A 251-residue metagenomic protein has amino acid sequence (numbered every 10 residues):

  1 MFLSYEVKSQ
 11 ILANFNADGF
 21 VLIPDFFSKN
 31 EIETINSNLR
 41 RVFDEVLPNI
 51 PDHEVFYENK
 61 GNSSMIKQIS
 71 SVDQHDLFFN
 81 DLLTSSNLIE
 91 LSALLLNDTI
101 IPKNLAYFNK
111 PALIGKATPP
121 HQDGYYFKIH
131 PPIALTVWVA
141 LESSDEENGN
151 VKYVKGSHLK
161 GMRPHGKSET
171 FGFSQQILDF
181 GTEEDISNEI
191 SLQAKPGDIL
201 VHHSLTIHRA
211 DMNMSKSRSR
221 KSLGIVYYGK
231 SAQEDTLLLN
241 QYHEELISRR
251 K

Functional and structural regions predicted by a protein language model:
M1-D18, P24-P120, Y126-I129, G166 (+2 more regions): Non-heme Fe(II)-dependent double-stranded beta-helix
F2, L141, H158: Active-site environment of non-heme Fe oxygenases that use a 2-His-1-carboxylate facial triad
S28-K29, F108-K110, Y125, S144 (+3 more regions): Short, solvent-exposed loop/turn segments at secondary-structure junctions
E45, N49-Y57, H165-K167, P196-V201 (+1 more regions): Non-heme Fe(II)/2-oxoglutarate
K116, I129-I133, E184, S215-S219: A generic structural micro-feature
K116-Q122, P131, E147-Y153, M162-G166 (+1 more regions): A short secondary-structure junction signal
H121, K128-E146, Q193-P196, V226-K230: Short, conserved beta-strand element in jelly-roll/cupin
S144-I207, A232-D235, I247-R249: Double-stranded beta-helix
